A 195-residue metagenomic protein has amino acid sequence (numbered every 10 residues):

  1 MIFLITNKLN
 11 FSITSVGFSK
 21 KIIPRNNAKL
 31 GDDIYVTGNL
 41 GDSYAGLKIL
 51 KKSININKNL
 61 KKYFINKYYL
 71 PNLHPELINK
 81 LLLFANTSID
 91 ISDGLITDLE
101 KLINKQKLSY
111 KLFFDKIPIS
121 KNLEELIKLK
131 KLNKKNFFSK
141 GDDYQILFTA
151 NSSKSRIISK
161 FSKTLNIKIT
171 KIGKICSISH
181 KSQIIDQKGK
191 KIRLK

Functional and structural regions predicted by a protein language model:
M1-K195: Helix-biased detector of long, well-ordered alpha-helical tracts
